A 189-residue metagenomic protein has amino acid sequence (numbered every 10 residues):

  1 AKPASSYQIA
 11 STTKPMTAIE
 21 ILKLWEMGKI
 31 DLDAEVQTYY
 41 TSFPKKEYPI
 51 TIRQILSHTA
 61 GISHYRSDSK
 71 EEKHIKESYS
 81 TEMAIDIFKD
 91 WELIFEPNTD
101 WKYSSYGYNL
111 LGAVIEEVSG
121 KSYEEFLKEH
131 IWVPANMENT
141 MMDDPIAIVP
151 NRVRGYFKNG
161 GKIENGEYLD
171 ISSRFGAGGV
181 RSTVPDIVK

Functional and structural regions predicted by a protein language model:
A1-I55, L93-Y106, S173-G178: Short active-site loop at a secondary-structure junction that contains or immediately precedes the catalytic residue(s)
E47-K189: Short, surface-exposed loop or secondary-structure junction motifs that flank catalytic or metal-binding residues
